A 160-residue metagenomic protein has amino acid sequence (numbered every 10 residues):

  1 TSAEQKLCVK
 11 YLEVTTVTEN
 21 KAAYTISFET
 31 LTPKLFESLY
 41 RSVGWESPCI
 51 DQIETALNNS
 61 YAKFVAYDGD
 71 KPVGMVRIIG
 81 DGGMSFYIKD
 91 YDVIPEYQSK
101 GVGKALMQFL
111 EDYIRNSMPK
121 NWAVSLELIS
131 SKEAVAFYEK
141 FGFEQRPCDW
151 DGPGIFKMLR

Functional and structural regions predicted by a protein language model:
V9-D51: Short amphipathic alpha-helix that is part of the acyltransferase structural core
T55-V65, W122-V124: A short helix-loop-beta-strand connector motif used in the catalytic cores of GNAT acetyltransferases and, in some
Y61-V76: Conserved beta-hairpin
M84-P95, P153: Conserved acetyl-CoA binding element of GNAT-fold acetyltransferases
Y97, G101-F109: Conserved acetyl-CoA pyrophosphate-binding loop and the N-cap/start of the following alpha-helix in GNAT-like
N116-K157: Conserved active-site alpha-helix within GNAT-family acetyltransferase domains
